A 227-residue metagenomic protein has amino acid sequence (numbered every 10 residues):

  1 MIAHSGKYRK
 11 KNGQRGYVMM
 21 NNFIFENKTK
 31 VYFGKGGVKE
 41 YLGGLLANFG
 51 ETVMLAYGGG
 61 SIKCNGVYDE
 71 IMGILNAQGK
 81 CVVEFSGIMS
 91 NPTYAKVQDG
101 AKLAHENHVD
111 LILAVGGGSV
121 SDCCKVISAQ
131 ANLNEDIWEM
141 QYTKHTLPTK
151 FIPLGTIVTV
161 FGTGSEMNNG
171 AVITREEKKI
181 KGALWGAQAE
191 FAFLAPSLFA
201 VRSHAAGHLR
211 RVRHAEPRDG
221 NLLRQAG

Functional and structural regions predicted by a protein language model:
H4-M19: Short, Lys/Arg-enriched N-terminal segments with co-localized hydrophobic residues within the first ~10-30 amino acids
M19-L111: ATP/NTP phosphate-donor binding region
L46, L75, G79, A104 (+2 more regions): Structural signal for hydrophobic packing residues in well-ordered secondary-structure cores of soluble enzyme domains
I71, A101, V120-L133, M167-N168: Short Gly/Thr/Asp-enriched flexible loops that form oxyanion-binding sites at enzyme active sites
V109-I127, T159-S165: Glycine/serine-rich anion-binding loops at beta->alpha junctions that coordinate negatively charged ligand groups
L133-G227: A glycine/threonine-rich phosphate-anchoring loop and its flanking beta-alpha core in nucleotide/phosphate-binding
